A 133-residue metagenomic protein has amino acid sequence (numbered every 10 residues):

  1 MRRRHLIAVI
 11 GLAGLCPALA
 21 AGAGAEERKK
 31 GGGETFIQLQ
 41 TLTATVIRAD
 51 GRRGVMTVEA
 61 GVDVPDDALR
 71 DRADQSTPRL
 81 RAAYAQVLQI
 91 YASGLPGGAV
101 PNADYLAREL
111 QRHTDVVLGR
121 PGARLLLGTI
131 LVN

Functional and structural regions predicted by a protein language model:
M1-N133: Flexible, low-complexity charged segments
